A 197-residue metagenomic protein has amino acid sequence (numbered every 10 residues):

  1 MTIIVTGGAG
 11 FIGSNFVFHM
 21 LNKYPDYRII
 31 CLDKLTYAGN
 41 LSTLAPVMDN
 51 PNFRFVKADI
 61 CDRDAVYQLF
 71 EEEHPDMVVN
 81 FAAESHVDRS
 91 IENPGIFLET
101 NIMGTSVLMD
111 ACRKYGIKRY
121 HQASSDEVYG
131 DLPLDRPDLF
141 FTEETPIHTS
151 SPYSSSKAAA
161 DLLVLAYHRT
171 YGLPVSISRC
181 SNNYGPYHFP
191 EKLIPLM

Functional and structural regions predicted by a protein language model:
M1-N183: N-terminal Rossmann-like NAD(P)+-binding domain of SDR-like oxidoreductases, especially those catalyzing
Y184-E191: Substrate-binding strand-loop-helix patch in Rossmann-like NAD(P)-dependent oxidoreductase/epimerase domains
L193-M197: Short, intrinsically disordered, charge-balanced linker/junction segments flanking boundaries in proteins
